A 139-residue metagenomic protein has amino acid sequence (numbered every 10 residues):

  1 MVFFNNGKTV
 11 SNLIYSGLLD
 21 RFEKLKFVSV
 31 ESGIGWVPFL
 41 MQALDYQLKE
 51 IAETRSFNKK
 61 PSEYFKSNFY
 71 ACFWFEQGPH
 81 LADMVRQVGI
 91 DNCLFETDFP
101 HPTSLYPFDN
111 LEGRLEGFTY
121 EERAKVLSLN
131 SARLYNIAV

Functional and structural regions predicted by a protein language model:
M1-T9, Y70: The substrate-binding groove and active-site-proximal loops of carbohydrate-active enzymes, especially glycoside
F4-N5, Y64, P79, L94: Short leucine-rich amphipathic alpha-helices used at interfaces
T9-V10, E76: Residue-level recognition of alpha-helix initiation/capping sites
I14-S62, K66: Aromatic-lined glycan-binding groove of carbohydrate-active enzymes
S16-G17, L25-K26, G35-W36, S56-N58 (+4 more regions): Mid-to-C-terminal alpha-helical segments outside catalytic/metal-binding sites
